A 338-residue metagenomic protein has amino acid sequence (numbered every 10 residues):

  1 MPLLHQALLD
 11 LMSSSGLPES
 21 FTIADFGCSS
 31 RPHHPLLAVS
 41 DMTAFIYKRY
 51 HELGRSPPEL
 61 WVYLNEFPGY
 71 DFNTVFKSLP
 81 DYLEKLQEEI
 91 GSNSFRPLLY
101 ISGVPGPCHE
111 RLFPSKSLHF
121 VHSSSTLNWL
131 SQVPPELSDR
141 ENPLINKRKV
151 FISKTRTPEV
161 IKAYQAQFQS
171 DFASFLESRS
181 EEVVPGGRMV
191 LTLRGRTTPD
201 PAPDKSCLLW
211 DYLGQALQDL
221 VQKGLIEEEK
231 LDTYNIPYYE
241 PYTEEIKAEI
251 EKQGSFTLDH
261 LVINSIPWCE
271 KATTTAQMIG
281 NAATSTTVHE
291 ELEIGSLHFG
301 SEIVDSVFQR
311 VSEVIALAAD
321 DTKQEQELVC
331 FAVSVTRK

Functional and structural regions predicted by a protein language model:
M1-K116, W129-R156, L191, R196-T197 (+1 more regions): N-terminal charged/capping segments associated with class I S-adenosyl-L-methionine
M1-M12, S102-P107, I161-S178, P241-A248: A Trp-anchored, charged/polar loop motif used as the substrate-binding/catalytic surface of acyl/ester-handling
H5, L9, T43, Y47 (+7 more regions): Amphipathic alpha-helical interaction motifs in eukaryotic regulatory proteins
S30-R31, P35, P97, G106-P107 (+9 more regions): Amphipathic alpha-helical protein-protein interaction segments
H119, N128, P135-P185: A short glycine-rich, Lys/Arg-flanked "PGG" loop and its adjoining helix->strand segment in the class I
H122: A conserved beta-strand element that flanks and buttresses the S-adenosyl-L-methionine
S125-T126, I250: Short catalytic micro-motifs in class I SAM-dependent methyltransferases
P185-F308: Substrate-binding/catalytic lobe of Class I Rossmann-like enzymes that use SAM or dcSAM, i.e., the mid-to-C-terminal
